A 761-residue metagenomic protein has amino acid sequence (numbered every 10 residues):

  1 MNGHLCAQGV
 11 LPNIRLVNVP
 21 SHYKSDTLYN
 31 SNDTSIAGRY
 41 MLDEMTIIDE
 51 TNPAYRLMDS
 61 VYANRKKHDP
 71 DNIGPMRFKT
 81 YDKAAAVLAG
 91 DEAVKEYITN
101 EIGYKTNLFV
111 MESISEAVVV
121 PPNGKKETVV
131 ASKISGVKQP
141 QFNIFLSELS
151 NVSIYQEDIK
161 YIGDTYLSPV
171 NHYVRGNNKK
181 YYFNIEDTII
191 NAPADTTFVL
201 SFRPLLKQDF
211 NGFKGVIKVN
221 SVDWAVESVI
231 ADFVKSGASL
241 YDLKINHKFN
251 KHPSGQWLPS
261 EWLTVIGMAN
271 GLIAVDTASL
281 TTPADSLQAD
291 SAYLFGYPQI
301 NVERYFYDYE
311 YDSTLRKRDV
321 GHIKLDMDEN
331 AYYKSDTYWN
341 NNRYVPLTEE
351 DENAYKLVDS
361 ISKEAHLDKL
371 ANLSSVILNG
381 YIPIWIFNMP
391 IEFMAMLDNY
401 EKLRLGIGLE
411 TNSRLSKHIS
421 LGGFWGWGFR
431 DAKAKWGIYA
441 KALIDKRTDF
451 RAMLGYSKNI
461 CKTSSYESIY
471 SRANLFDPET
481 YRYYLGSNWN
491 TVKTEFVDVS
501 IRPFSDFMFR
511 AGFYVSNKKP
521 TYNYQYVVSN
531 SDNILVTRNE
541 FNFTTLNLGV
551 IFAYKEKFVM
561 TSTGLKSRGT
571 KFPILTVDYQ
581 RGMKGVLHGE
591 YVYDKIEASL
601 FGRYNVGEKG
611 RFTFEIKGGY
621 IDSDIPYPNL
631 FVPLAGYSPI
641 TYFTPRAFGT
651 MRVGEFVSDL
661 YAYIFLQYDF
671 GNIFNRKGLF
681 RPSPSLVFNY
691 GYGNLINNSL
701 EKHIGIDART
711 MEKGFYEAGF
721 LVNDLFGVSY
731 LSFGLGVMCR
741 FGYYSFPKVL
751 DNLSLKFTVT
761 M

Functional and structural regions predicted by a protein language model:
L5-G9: Boundary at the C-terminal end of the N-terminal hydrophobic targeting segment
V17, Y23, A37-G212, T281-M396 (+7 more regions): Structured extracytoplasmic
P75, P193-S201, A225-I230, Q256-E261 (+2 more regions): Short, hydrophobic/aromatic-rich segments at coil-to-beta transitions
K83-A85, L205-K207, V234-S236, V265-G271 (+5 more regions): Hydrophobic lipid-interacting interfaces of membrane-associated proteins
T165-P169, Y307, Y311-M761: Exposed, low-structure sequence patches enriched in small/polar residues
G215-I217, S221, K244-G255: Extended lipid/amphipathic-ligand handling interfaces
V229-S236, Y241-K251, P259-G271, L421 (+2 more regions): Strand-loop-strand
L243, K251-E261, I266, I300-D312 (+1 more regions): Transmembrane beta-barrel wall of Gram-negative outer-membrane proteins
